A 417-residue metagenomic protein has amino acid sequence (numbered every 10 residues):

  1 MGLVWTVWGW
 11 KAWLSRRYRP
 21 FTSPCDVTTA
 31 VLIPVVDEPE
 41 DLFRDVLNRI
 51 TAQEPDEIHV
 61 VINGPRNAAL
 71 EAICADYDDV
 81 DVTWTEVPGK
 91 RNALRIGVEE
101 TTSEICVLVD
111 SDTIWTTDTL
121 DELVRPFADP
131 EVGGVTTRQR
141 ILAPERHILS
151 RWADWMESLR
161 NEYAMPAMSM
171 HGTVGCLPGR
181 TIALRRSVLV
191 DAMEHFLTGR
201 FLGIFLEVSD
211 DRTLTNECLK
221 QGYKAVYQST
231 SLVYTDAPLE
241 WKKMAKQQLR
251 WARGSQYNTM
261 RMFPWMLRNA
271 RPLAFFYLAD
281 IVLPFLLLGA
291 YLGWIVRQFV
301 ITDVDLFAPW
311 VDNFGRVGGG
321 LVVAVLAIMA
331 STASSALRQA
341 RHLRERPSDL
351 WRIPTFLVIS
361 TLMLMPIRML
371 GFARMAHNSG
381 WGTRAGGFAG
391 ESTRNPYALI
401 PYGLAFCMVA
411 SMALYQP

Functional and structural regions predicted by a protein language model:
M1-W10: Helix-enriched interaction subdomains in cytosolic or periplasmic regions, typified by TIR/SEFIR signaling/NADase cores
W13-R16, F21-C25, D280-N378, S411-P417: Membrane-embedded multi-pass helical conduit in multi-pass membrane proteins, especially envelope-biosynthetic
S23-A270: Non-transmembrane catalytic domains and loops of membrane-associated enzymes and transporters that build or traffic
T29-E40, V358-G371, E391-P401: Cytosolic juxtamembrane regulatory segments of multi-pass membrane proteins
I58, F372-P396: Membrane-interface alpha-helices
T117, R268, P272, A340 (+1 more regions): Juxtamembrane/transmembrane-helix boundary motifs in multi-pass membrane proteins
P396-Y415: Final/C-terminal transmembrane alpha-helix of multipass membrane proteins
